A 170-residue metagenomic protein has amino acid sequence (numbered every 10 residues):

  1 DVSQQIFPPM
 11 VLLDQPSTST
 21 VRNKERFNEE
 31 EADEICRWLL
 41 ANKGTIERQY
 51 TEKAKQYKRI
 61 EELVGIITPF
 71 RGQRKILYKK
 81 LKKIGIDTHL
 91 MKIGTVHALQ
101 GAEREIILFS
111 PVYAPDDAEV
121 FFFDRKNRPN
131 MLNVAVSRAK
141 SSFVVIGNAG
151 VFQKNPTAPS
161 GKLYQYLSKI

Functional and structural regions predicted by a protein language model:
D1-K79: Conserved helicase/translocase motor-coupling segment
L12-T18, F109-V112, G147-N148: Short loop/turn segments at strand-loop or loop-helix junctions that form parts of catalytic or ligand-binding pockets
T20-N23, K75-I76, A102-R104, D116-V120 (+1 more regions): Switch/connector loops and helix/strand junctions flanking conserved nucleotide-binding motifs in nucleotide-processing
E31, K92, R128-M131: Amphipathic coiled-coil/heptad-repeat helices and related helical stalk/stem segments that mediate oligomerization
T68-R71, I93-L99: Conserved helicase motor
I76-T88: Conserved helix-turn-beta segment of the N-terminal RecA-like "Helicase ATP-binding" lobe in SF1/SF2 helicases
K83, D116-I170: Helicase C-terminal subdomain and adjacent C-terminal extension
G94, A102-A114, V134, S142-I146: A short beta-strand element within the Helicase C-terminal
